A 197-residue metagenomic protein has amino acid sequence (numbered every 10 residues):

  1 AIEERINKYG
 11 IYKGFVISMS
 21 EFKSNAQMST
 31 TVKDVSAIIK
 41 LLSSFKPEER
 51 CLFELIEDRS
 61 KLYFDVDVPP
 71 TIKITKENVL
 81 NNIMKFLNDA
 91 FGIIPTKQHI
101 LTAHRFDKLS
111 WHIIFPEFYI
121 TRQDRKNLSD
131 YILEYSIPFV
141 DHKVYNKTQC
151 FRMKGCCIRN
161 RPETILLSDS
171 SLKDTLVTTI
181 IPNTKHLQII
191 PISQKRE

Functional and structural regions predicted by a protein language model:
A1-M84, V140, V144-E197: DNA replication initiation on ssDNA origins
A1-Y9, P116-L128: Charged, compositionally biased non-catalytic regions
F45-R50, G92-I100: Short amphipathic beta-strand starts and helix->beta connectors
R59-F64, P95-D124, T148-K154: Histidine-centered divalent-metal-coordination microenvironment in nucleic-acid enzymes
V66, K85, D89, F115-E117 (+4 more regions): Ordered, helix-dominated protein-protein interaction surfaces in large eukaryotic regulatory proteins
I72, L87-F91, P95, Y119 (+2 more regions): Eukaryotic basic, amphipathic alpha-helical target segments in cytosolic regions
K76-A90, Q123-S136: Well-ordered, non-membrane alpha-helical segments in soluble/globular domains
G92-Q98, D130-V144: Conserved short secondary-structure elements within globular domains
